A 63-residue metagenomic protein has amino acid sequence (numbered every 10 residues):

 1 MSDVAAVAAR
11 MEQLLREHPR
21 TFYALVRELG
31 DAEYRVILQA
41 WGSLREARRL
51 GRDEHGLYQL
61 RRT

Functional and structural regions predicted by a protein language model:
M1-V7, R52-T63: Short, cationic-aromatic polyanion-contact patches
S2-H18, Q39-A40: Positively charged, polyanion-binding regions of nucleic-acid-associated proteins
E17-L29: Short acidic, hydrophobic short linear motifs in intrinsically disordered regions
Y23, Y34, R52-D53: A local structural micro-motif
V26, A40, H55-G56: Short loop/turn and capping residues at structural boundaries
A32-S43: Short amphipathic alpha-helical interaction segments
R48: Glycine-centered, phosphate/nucleic-acid-interacting loop/turn motifs that mediate DNA/RNA or nucleotide
